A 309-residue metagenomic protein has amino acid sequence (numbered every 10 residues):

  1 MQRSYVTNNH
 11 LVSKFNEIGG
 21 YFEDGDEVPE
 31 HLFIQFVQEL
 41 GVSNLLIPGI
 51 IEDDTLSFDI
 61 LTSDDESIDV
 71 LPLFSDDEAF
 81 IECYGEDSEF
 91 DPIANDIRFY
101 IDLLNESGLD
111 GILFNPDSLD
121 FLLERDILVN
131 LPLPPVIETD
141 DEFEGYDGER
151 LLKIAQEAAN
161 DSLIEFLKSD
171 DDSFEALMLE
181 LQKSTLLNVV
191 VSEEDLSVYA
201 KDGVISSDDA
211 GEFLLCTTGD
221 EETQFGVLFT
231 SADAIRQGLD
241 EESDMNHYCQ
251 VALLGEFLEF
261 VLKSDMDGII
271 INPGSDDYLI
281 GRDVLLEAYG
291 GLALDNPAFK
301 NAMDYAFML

Functional and structural regions predicted by a protein language model:
M1-L309: An interfacial alpha-helical scaffold signature
